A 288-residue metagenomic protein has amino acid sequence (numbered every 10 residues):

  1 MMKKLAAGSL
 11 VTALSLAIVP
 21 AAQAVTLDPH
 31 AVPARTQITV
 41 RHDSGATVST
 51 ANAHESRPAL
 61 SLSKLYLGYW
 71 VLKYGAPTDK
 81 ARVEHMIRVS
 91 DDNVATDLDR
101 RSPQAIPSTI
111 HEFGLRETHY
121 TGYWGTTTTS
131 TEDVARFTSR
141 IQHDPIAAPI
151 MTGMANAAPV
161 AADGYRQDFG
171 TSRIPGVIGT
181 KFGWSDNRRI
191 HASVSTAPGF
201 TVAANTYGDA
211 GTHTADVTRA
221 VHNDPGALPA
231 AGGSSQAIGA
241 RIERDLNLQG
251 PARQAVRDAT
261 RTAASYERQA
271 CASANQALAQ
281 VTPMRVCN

Functional and structural regions predicted by a protein language model:
M1-A24: Secretory targeting and sorting signals
K3-K4, K64, K181: A general lysine-centric signal
A13, R57, Y123: Generic anion/oxyanion-binding catalytic loop in active/binding sites
V25-I38, D43-S49, S102-N288: Penicillin-recognizing serine hydrolase domain
S44-A51, L65-G68, V89-D92, A240: Acidic/histidine-rich, surface-exposed loop or edge segments in extracytoplasmic proteins
G45, S56-P77, M86: Active-site SXXK
S63-L67, V94, S130-D133: Catalytic-loop motifs flanking and including active-site residues across diverse enzymes
G75-G122: Conserved catalytic neighborhood of penicillin-recognizing serine enzymes
